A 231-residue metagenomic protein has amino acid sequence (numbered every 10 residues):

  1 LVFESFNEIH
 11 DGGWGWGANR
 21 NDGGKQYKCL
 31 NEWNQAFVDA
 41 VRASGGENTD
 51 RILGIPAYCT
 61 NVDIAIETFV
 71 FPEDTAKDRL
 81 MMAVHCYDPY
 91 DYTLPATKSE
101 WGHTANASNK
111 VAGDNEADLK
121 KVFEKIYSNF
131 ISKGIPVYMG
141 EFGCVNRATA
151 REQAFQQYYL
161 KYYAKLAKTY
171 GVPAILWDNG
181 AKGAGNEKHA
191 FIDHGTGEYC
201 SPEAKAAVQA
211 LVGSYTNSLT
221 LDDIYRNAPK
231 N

Functional and structural regions predicted by a protein language model:
L1-G113, E124-C144, T169-Y170: Active-site region of glycoside hydrolase catalytic domains
H10-D11, C59-I64, A117, V145-Q157 (+1 more regions): Acidic-and-aromatic substrate-binding clefts and catalytic sites of carbohydrate-active enzymes
C29-A36, D114-V122, F155-Y159, E203 (+1 more regions): Soluble or luminal CAZymes and related metallo-dependent hydrolases
Y90-Y92, N115-K121, I175-D178: Low-complexity, flexible helical/coil segments
T149-N231: Aromatic-rich peripheral "rim/lid" segments of glycoside hydrolase catalytic domains that contact and position glycan
